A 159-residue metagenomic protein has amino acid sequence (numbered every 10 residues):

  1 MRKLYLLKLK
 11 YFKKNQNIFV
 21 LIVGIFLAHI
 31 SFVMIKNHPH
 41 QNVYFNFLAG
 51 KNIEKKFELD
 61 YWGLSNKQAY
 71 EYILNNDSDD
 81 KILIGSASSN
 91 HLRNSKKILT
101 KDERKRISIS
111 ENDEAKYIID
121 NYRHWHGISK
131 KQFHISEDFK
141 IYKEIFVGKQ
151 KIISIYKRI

Functional and structural regions predicted by a protein language model:
M1-L21: Membrane-interface junctions at the ends of membrane-embedded or membrane-associated helices
N17-K157: Catalytic lumenal/periplasmic loop and adjoining terminal transmembrane helix of membrane glycan-assembly enzymes
